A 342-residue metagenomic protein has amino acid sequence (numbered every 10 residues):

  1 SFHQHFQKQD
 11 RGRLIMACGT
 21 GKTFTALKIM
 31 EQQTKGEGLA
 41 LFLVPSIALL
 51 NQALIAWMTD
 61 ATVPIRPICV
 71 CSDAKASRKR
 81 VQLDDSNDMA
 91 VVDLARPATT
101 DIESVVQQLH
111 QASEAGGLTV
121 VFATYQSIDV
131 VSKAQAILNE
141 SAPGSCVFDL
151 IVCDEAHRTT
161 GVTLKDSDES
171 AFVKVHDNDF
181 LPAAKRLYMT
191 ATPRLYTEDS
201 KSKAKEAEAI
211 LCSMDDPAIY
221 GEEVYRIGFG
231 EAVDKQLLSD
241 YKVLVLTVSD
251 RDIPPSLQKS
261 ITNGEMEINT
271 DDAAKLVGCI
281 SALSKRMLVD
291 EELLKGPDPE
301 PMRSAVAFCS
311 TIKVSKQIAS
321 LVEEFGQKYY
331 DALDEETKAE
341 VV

Functional and structural regions predicted by a protein language model:
S1-Q7, E292: Pre-Walker A adenine-sensing motif
Q7-R13, G38, T119, P301-S304: Pre-Walker A (Motif I) flank of P-loop NTPase domains
K8-M30: Walker A/P-loop
L14, F42, A307: Hydrophobic anchor at the beta1->P-loop junction of P-loop NTPases
E37-T62, P67-R80, Y125-S127, S310-K313: Conserved Walker A/P-loop ATP-binding site and its immediately adjacent core in helicase/helicase-like ATPase domains
E103-V147: Conserved helix/coil segment N-terminal to the catalytic DExD/H
Q126-S127, E140-Y188, P193-R194: SF2 helicase catalytic motif II
E198-Y329: Interdomain helical connector at the RecA1-RecA2 junction of SF1/SF2 helicase-like NTPases
